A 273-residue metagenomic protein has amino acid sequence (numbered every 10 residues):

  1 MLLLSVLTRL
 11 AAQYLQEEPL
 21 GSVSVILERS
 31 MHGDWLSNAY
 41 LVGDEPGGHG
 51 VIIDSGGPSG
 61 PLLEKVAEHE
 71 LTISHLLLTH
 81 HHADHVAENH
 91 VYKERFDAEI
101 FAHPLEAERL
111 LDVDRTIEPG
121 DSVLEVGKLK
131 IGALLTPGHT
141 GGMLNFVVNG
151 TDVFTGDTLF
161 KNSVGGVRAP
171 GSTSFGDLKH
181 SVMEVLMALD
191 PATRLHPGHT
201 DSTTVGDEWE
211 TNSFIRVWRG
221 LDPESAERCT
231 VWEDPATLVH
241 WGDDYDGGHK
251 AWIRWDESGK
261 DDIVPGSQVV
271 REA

Functional and structural regions predicted by a protein language model:
L2-E17, H180-L195, T200-A273: Accessory terminal helices/loops
Y14-H69, N145-G156, N162: Conserved beta-strand hairpin/beta-sheet module of binuclear metal-dependent hydrolase folds, prominently
S30-H32, D114, L135-P137: Short Gly/Pro-enriched turn/cap motifs at secondary-structure boundaries
L36, G47-G50, S55-G132, F214-V217: Active-site HxH/HxHxD metal-binding segment of metal-dependent hydrolases
L41, S122-V148, V153: Core dinuclear metal-dependent hydrolase active-site scaffold
S55-P58, H81, L105, H139-T140 (+4 more regions): Active-site metal-binding loops of divalent metal-dependent hydrolases
L76-V86, L134-M143, L195-S202: Histidine-centered catalytic micro-motifs
G165-T173: Short glycine-enriched, charge-decorated loop/helix-capping segments at active-site entrances that position
